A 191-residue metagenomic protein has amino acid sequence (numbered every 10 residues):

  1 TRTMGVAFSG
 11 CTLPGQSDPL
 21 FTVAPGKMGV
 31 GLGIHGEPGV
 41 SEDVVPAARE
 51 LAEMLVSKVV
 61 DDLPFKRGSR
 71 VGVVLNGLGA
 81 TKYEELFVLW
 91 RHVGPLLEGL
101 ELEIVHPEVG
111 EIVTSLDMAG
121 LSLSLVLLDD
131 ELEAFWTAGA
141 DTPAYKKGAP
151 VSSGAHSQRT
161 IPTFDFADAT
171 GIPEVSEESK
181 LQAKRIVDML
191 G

Functional and structural regions predicted by a protein language model:
T1-G191: N-terminal loops that bind phosphate or other acidic moieties and the adjacent beta-alpha structural core
